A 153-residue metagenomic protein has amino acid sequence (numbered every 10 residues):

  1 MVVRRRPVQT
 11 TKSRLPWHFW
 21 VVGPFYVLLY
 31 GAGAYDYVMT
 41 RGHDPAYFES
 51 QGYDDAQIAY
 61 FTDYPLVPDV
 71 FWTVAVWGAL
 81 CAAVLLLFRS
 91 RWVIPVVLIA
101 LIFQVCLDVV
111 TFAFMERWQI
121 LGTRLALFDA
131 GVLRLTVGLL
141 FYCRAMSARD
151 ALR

Functional and structural regions predicted by a protein language model:
V2-R153: Topology signature of small-to-medium multi-pass alpha-helical membrane proteins
